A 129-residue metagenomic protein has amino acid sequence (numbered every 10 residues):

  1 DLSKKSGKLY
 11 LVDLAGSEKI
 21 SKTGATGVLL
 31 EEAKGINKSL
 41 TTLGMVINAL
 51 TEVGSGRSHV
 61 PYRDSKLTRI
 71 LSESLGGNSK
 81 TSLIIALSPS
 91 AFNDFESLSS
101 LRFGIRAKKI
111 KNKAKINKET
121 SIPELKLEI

Functional and structural regions predicted by a protein language model:
D1-I129: Conserved C-terminal subdomain of P-loop nucleotide-binding cores
